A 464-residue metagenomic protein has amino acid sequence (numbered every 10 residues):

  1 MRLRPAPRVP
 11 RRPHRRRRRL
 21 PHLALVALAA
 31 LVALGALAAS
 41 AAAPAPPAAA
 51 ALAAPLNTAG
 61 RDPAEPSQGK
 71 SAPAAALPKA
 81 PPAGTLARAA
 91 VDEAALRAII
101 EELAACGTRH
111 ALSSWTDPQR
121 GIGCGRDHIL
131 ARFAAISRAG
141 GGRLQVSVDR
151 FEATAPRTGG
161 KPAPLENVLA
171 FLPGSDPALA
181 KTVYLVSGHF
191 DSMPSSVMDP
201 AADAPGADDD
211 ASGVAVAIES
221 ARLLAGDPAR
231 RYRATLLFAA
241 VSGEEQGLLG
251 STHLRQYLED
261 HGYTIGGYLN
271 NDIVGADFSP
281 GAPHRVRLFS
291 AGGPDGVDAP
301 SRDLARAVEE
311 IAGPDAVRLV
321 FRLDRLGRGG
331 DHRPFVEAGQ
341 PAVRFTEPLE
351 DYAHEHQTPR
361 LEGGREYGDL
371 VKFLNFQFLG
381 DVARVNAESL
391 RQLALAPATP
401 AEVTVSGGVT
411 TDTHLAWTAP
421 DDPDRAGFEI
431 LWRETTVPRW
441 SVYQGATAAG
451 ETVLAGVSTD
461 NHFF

Functional and structural regions predicted by a protein language model:
A72-G121, H354, R360-E366: N-terminal capping segment at the start of a domain
A95-P173: A non-catalytic alpha/beta surface segment that caps or lines the substrate-entry region of metallo-dependent hydrolase
A98, A104, V274-A291, L323-P397: Active-site-adjacent mobile loop/cap segments within catalytic or ligand-binding domains
A170, V186-L248, N386: Alpha-helical metal-binding/catalytic segments enriched in His/Glu/Asp
V241-A338, A342-R344: Metal-dependent peptidase/peptidase-like ectodomains
T411-D424: Conserved aromatic anchor
P423-Q444: Extracellular low-complexity, O-glycosylation-prone stalks/linkers
L454-F464: Beta-strand-rich modules
